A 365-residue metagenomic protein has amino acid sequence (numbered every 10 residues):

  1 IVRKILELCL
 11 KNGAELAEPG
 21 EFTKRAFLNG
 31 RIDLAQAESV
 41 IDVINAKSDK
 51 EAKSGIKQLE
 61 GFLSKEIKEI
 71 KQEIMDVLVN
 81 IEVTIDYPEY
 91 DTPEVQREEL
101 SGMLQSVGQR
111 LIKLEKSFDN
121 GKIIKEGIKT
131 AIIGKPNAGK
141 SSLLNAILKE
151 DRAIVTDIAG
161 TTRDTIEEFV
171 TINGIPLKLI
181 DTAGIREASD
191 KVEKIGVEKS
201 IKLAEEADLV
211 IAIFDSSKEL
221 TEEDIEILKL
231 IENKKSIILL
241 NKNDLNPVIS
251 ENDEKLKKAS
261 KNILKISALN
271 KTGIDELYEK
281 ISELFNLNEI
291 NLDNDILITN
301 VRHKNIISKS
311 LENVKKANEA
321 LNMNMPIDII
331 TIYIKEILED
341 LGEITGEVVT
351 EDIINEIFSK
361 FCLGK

Functional and structural regions predicted by a protein language model:
I1-K68: Accessory, often N-terminal, substrate/partner-engagement and coupling regions that sit outside the core NTP/cofactor
E15, P176-K178, N262: Conserved beta-strand segments of alpha/beta enzyme cores
A52-T171, A188-D190, E219-K365: C-terminal-of-GTPase-core extension/linker across diverse P-loop GTPases
L148, A183-G184, D208, D215 (+1 more regions): Short glycine-/small-residue-rich Rossmann-like dinucleotide-binding loops
A159, I185, E193-V197: Short alpha-helix of the ABC ATPase nucleotide-binding domain corresponding to the H-loop/switch region
T161-A188, L203-L209: Switch I (G2) and immediately adjacent beta-strands of P-loop GTPase domains
L179, I213, L239: Generic enzyme active-site microenvironment
E193-S217: Inter-motif core of Ras-like GTPase G domains
